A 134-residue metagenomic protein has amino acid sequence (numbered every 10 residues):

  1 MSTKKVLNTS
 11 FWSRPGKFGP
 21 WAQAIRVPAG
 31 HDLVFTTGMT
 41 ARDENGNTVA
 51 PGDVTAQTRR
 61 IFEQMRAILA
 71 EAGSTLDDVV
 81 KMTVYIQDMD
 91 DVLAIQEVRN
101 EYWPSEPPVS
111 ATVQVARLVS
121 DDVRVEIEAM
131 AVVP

Functional and structural regions predicted by a protein language model:
M1-E63, A67-V80, Q87-P134: N-terminal presequence-like segments and the immediate start of the first folded domain
